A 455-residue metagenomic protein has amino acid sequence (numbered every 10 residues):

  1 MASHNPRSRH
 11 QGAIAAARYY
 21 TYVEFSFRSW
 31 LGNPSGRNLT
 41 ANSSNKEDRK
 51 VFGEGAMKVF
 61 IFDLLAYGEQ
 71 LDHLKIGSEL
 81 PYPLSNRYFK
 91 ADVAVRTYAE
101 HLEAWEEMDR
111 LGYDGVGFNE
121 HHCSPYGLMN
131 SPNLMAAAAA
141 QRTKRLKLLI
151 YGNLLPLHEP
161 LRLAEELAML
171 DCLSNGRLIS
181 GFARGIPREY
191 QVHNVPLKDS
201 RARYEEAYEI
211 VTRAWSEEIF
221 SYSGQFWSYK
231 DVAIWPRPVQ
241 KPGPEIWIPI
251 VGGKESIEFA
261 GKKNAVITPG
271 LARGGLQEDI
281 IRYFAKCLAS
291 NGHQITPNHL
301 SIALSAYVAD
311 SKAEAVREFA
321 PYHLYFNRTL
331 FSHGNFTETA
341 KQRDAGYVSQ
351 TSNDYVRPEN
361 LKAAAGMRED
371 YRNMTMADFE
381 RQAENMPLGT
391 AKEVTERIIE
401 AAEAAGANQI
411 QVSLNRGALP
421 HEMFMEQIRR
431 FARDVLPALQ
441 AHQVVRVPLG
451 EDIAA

Functional and structural regions predicted by a protein language model:
K50-R142, P242-P244, L449-A455: N-terminal beta1-alpha1-beta2 module of alpha/beta enzyme domains
G55, I61-F89, R201-I234, L276-A407 (+1 more regions): An alpha-helical appendage that flanks or caps ligand/catalytic pockets
V59, E120, A139, L170 (+7 more regions): Conserved, mostly hydrophobic/aromatic
V59-D63, V116-F118, L148-I150, L178-F182 (+4 more regions): Hydrophobic faces of well-ordered beta-strands that scaffold small-molecule active sites in alpha/beta enzyme cores
S85-Y98, N153-L161, G243-V251, Q382-A391: Active-site mouth loops of central-metabolism enzymes
D109-R110, A137-K144, L167, D171-R177 (+3 more regions): Acidic (Asp/Glu)-rich catalytic clusters
N130-I150, F431-Q440: Alpha-helix-loop-beta-strand connector modules within alpha/beta enzyme cores
